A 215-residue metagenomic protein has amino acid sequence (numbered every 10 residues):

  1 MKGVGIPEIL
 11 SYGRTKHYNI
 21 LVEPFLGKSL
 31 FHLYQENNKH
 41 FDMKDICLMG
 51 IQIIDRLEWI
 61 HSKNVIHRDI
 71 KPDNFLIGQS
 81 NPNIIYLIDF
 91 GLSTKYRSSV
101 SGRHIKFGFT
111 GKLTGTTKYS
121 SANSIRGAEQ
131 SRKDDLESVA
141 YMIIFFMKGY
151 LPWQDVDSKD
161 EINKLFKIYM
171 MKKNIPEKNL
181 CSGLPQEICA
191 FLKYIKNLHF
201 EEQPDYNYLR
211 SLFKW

Functional and structural regions predicted by a protein language model:
M1-V4: Structural motif at the C-terminus of the N-lobe alphaC helix and the adjacent alphaC-beta4 loop of the Hanks-type
E8-N19: Short beta-strand micro-motifs within the conserved protein kinase catalytic domain, predominantly in the N-lobe
L26-E36: Structural motif in protein kinase domains
M49-G50: Activation segment signature within eukaryotic-like protein kinase domains
H61-Q79: Catalytic-loop of the protein kinase fold
G78-T114: Activation segment/activation loop of eukaryotic-type protein kinase catalytic domains
S101-G102, L113-A128: Protein kinase subdomain VIII
S124-C181: Conserved C-lobe activation region of Hanks-type protein kinase-like domains
